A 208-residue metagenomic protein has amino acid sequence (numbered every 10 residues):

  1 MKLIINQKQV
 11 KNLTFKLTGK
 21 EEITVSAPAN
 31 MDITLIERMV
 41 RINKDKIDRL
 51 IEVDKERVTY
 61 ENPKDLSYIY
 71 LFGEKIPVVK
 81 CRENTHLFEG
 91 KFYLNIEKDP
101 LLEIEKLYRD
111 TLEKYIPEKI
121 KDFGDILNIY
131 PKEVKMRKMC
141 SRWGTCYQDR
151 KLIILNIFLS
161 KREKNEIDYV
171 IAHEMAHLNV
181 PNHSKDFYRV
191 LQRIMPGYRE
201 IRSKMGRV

Functional and structural regions predicted by a protein language model:
M1-D168, L178-V208: Active-site-proximal or metal-binding-adjacent scaffold patches in catalytic folds
I171: Walker B beta-strand of ABC/ABC-like P-loop ATPase nucleotide-binding domains, specifically the conserved hydrophobic
E174: Walker B catalytic acidic pair
